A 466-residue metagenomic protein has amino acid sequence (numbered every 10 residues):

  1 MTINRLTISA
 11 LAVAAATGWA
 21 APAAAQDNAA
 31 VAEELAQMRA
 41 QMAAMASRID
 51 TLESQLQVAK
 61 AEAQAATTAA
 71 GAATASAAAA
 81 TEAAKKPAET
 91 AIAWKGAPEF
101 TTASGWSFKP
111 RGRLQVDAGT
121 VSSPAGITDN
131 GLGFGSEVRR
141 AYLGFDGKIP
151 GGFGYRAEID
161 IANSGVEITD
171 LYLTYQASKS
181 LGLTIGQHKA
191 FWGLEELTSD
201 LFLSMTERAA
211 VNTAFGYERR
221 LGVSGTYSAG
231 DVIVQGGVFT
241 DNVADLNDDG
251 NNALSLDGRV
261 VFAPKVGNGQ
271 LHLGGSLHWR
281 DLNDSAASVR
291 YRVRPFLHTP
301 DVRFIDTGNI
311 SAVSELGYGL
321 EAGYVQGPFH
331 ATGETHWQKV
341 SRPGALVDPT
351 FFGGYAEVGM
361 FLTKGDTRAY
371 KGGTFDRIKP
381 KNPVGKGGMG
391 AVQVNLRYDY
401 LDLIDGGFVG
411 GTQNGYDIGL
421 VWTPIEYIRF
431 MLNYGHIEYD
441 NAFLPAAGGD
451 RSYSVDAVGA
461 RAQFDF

Functional and structural regions predicted by a protein language model:
M1-S9: Bacterial N-terminal signal peptides that target proteins for export
S9-G18: Bacterial N-terminal signal peptides
W19-A25: Sec/Tat signal peptide C-region and signal peptidase I cleavage site
A25-Q115, L362, D366-K379, F466: N-terminal periplasmic/intermembrane-space "pro-region" immediately following the signal or transit peptide
M38, I127-L132, A446-G449: Short glycine-enriched, charge-decorated loop/helix-capping segments at active-site entrances that position
A44-M45, K60-E62, W106-F108, T174-A177 (+8 more regions): Residue-level detection of beta-strand scaffold positions
K95-N283, T350-K386, Q393-G406: Outer membrane beta-barrel
A287-F466: Outer-membrane beta-barrel pore domains
